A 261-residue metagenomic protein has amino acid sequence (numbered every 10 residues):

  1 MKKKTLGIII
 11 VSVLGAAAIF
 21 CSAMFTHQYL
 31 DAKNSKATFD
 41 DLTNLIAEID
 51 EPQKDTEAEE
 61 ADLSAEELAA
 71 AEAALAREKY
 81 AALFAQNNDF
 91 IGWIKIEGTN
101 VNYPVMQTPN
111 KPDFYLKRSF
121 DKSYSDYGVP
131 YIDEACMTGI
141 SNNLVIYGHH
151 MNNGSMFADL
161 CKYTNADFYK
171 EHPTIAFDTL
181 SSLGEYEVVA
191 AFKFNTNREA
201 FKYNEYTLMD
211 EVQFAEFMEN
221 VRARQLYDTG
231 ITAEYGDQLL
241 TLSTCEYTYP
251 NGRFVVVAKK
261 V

Functional and structural regions predicted by a protein language model:
M1-G15: N-terminal Sec-pathway targeting helices
A18-V261: Solvent-exposed, non-transmembrane regions of membrane-associated and secreted proteins
